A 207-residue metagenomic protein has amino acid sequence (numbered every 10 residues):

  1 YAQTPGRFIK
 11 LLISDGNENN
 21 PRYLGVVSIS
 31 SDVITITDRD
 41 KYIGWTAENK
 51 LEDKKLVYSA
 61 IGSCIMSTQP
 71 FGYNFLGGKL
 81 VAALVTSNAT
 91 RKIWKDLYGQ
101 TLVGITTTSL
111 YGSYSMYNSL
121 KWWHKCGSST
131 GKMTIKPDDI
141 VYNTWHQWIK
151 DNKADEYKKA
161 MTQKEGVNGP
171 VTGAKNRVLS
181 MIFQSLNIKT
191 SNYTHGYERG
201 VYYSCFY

Functional and structural regions predicted by a protein language model:
Y1-Y207: Extended, composition-driven regions rather than compact fold-specific motifs
